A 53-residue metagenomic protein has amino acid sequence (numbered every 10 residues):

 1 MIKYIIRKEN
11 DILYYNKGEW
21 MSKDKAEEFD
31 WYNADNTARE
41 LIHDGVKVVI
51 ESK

Functional and structural regions predicted by a protein language model:
M1-N16: Short N-terminal "domain-start" leader segments that mark the transition from disordered tails or signal peptides into
K8, W20-S22, K47-S52: Short linear proline/tyrosine/threonine-rich motifs used for host-factor recruitment and membrane trafficking/assembly
K17-Y32: A short, exposed loop/beta-hairpin motif centered on an aromatic-Gly-Thr core
E28, Y32-K53: Short, mixed-charge low-complexity intrinsically disordered segments
